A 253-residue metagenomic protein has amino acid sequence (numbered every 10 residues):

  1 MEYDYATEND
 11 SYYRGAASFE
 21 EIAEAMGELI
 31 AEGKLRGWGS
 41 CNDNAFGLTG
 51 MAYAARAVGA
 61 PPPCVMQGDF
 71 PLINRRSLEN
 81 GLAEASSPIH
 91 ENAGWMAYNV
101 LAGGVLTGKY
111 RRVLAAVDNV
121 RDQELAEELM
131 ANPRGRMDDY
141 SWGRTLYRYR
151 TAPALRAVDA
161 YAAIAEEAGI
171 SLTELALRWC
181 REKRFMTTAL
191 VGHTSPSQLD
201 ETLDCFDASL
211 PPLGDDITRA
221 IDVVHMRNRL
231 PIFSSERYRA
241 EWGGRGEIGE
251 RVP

Functional and structural regions predicted by a protein language model:
M1-V224, E241-P253: Beta/alpha (TIM)-barrel catalytic core signal, keyed to glycine-rich beta->alpha loops juxtaposed to Asp/Glu that bind
F185, R229-L230: Secretory-pathway/luminal and periplasmic proteins that interact with or process carbohydrate-rich
S195, M226, I232-S234: Flavin-dependent oxidoreductase catalytic cores
